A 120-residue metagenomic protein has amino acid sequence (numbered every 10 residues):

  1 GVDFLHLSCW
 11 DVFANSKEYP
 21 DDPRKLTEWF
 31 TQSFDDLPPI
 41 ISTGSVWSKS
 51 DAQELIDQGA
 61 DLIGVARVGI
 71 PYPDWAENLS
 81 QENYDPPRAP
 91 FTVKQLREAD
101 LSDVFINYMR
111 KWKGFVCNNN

Functional and structural regions predicted by a protein language model:
G1-N120: Flavin-dependent oxidoreductase catalytic cores
